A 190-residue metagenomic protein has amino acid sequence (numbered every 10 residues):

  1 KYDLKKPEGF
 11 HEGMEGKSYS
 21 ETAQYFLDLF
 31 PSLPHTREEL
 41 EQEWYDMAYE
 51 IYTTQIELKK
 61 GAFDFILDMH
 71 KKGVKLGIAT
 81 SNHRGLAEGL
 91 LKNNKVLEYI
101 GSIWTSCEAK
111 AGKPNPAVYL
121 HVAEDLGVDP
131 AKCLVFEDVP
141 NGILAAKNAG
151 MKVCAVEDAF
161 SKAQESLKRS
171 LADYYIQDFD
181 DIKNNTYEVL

Functional and structural regions predicted by a protein language model:
K1-K72, G85: N-terminal helical cap/lid subdomain that shapes the substrate entry/recognition surface in HAD-like hydrolases
K5, K75, K152: Residue-level detector of anion-binding/catalytic polar loops
H11, T53-T54, K75-L76, C107 (+1 more regions): A generic structural signal for short
K17, I78, I143: Gly/Ser/Thr-rich helix-start
L58, L76-A79, V135-F136: Conserved SAM-binding loop
L67-H70, H83-L190: Asp-based, Mg2+/Mn2+-dependent phosphohydrolase catalytic module
